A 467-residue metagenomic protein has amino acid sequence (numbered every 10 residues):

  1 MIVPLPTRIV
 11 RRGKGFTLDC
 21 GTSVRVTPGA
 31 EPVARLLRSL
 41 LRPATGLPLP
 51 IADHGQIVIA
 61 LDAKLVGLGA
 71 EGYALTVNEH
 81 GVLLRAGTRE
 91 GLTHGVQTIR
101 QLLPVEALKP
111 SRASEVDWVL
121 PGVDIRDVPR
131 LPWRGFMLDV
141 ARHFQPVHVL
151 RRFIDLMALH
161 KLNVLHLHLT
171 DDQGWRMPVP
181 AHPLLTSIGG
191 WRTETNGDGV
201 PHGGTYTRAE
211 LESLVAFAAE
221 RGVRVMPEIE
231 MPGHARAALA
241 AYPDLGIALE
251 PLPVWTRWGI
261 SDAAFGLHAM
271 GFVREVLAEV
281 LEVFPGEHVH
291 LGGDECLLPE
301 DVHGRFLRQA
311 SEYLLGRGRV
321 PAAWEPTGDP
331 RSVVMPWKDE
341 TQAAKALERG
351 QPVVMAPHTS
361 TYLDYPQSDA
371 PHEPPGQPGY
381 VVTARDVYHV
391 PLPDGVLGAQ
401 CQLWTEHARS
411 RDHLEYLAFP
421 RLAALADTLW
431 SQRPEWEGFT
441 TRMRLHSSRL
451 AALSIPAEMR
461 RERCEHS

Functional and structural regions predicted by a protein language model:
M1-L131, Q402, H413, L429-E462: Contiguous, structured surface segment used for ligand recognition
T7, V66-S261, H268, A278-H288 (+2 more regions): Feature activates predominantly on carbohydrate-active enzymes
L47, L162, R221-V223, R319 (+1 more regions): Short glycine/serine/threonine/alanine-rich loop segments
R134-L138, L165-L167, V225-I229, V289-L291 (+4 more regions): Hydrophobic faces of well-ordered beta-strands that scaffold small-molecule active sites in alpha/beta enzyme cores
A141, T170-G174, E228-H234, D294-C296 (+4 more regions): Active-site beta-loop-alpha junctions enriched in small/polar residues
A238-V333, W337-R349: Active-site neighborhood of glycoside hydrolase catalytic domains
P330, D339-S467: Flexible, acidic glycine-rich loops studded with aromatic residues
